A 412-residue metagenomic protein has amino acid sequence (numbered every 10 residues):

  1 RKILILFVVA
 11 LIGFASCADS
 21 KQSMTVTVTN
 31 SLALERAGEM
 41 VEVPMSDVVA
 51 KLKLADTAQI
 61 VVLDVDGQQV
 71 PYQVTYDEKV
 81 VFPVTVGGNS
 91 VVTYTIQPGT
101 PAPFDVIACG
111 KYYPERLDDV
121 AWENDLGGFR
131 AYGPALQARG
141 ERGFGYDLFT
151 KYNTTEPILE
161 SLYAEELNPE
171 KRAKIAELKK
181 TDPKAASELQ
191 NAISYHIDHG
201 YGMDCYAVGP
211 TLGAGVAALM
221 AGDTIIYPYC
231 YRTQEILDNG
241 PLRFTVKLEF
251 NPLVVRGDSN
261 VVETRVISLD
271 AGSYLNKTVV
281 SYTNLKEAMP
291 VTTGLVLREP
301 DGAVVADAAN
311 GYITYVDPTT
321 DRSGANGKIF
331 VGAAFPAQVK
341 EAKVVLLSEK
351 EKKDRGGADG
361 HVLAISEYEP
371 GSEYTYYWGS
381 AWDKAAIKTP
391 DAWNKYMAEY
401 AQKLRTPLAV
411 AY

Functional and structural regions predicted by a protein language model:
R1-M24: Bacterial Sec-dependent N-terminal signal peptides
S20-K111, R116-L117, G143-I158: Alpha-mannosidase-like glycoside hydrolase catalytic domains involved in N-glycan trimming, generalizing to other
K21-S23, P290-E349: Polysaccharide-binding surfaces and accessory modules of carbohydrate-active proteins
K79, F335-Y412: Beta-strand-rich recognition/accessory modules
S90-P101, V246-F250, A333, S372-K384: Short, hydrophobic/aromatic-enriched beta-strand segments in well-ordered soluble domains
T100-D223: Solvent-exposed N-terminal domain segments of exported/luminal and surface proteins
T233-V291: Acidic, contiguous internal or C-terminal segments within carbohydrate-active enzymes that form a structured patch used
